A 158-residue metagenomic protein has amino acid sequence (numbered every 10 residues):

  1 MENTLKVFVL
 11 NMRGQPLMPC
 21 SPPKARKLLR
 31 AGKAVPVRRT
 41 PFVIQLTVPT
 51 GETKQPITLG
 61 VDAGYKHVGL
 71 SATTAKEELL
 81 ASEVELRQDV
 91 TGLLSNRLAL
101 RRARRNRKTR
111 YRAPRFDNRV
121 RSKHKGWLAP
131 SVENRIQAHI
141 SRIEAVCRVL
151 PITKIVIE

Functional and structural regions predicted by a protein language model:
M1-P23: Low-complexity, highly charged intrinsically disordered N-terminal segments that act as targeting/localization
L10, T47-P49, S71-T73: A generic structural motif
C20-T53: Charged, flexible boundary elements
E52, T73-E158: Substrate-contacting helices/loops that form the catalytic groove of nucleic-acid and nucleotide-polymer processing
Q55-T74: Gly/Thr-rich phosphate-binding beta-strand-loop-beta motif of the actin/hexokinase/Hsp70
